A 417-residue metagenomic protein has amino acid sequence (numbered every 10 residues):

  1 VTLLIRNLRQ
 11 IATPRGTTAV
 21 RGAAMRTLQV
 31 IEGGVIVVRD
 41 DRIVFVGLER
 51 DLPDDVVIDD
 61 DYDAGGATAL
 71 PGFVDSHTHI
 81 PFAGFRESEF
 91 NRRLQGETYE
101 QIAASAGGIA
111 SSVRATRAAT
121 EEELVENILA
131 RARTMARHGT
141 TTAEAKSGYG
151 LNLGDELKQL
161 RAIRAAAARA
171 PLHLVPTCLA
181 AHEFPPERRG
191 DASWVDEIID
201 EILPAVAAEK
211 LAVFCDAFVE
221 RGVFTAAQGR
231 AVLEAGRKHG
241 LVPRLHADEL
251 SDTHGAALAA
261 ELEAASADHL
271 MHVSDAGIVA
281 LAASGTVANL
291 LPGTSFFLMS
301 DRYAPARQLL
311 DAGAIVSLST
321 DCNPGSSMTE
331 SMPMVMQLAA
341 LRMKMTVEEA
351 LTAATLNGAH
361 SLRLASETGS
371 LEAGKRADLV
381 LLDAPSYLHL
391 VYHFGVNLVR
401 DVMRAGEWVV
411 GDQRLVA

Functional and structural regions predicted by a protein language model:
V1-D54, Y387-H389: N-terminal metal-binding scaffold of metallo-dependent hydrolase/deaminase domains
L4, D60, G72-V74, P243 (+1 more regions): Residue-level marker for buried hydrophobic side chains located in beta-strands that build the well-ordered beta-sheet
L4, V57-D63, P176, V402: Conserved beta-strand scaffold positions in the cores of enzyme catalytic domains, especially in NTP/NDP-utilizing
L8, I36, D41, G66 (+14 more regions): Divalent metal-coordination and catalytic microenvironments
D61-N127: Metal-associated gating/positioning segment near the N- to mid-region
G107-N127, R133, T141-H254: Metal-coordinating catalytic core of metallo-dependent amide/deamination hydrolases
R133-A136, A207-A208, R237, A260 (+2 more regions): Non-catalytic positions within long, well-ordered alpha-helices that form the structural scaffold/packing of enzyme
V242-P243, D252-S370, L382-S386, F394 (+2 more regions): Active-site-adjacent C-terminal substructures of enzyme catalytic domains
